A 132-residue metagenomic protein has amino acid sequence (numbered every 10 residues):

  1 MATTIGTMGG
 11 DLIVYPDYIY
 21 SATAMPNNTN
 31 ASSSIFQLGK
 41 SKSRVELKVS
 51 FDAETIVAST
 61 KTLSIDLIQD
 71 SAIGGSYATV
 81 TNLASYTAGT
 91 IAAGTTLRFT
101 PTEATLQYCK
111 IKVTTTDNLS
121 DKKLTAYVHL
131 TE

Functional and structural regions predicted by a protein language model:
M1-Y18, T114-E132: C-terminal interaction-tip segments
A2-S41: Solvent-exposed, flexible loop/coil segments flanking beta-strands in beta-rich domains
S33-F36, A93-T102: Exposed aromatic-hydrophobic patches
S43-V49, T102-K122: Noncatalytic modules at the cell exterior or secretory-pathway interfaces, chiefly beta-strand-rich lectin/adhesion
D52-T62, I73, T116-D121: Extended, low-complexity, turn-rich repeat/linker tracts enriched in Gly/Pro/Ser/Thr and Asp/Glu that occur
S64-I68, T125: Beta-strand signatures of extracellular beta-sandwich domains
I68-S76: Change "in extracellular beta-sheet-rich domains … of secreted and cell-surface proteins" to "in beta-sheet-rich domains
T79-T90: Solvent-exposed serine/threonine-rich low-complexity stretches and specific carbohydrate-binding patches
